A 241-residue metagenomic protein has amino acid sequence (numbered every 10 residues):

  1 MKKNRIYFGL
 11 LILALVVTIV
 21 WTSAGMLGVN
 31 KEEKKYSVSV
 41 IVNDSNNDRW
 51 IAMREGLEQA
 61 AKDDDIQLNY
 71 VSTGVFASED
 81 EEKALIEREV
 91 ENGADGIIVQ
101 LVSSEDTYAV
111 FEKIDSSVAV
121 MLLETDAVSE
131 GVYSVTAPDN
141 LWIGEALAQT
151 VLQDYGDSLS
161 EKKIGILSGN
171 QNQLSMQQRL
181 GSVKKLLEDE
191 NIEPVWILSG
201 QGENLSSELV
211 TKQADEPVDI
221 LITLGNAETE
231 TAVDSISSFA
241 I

Functional and structural regions predicted by a protein language model:
F8-S23: Hydrophobic membrane-insertion alpha-helices, especially the h-region of bacterial N-terminal signal peptides
M26-M53, Y70, Y133-S134, K162-N172: Short beta-strand segments enriched in small/hydrophobic residues
R49-I66, I143-T150, L174-I192, T231 (+1 more regions): Short, solvent-exposed amphipathic alpha-helices that sit in or adjacent to ligand/effector-binding or catalytic
N69-E91, V195-D215: Structural motif
A77-V120: Structured, soluble extracytoplasmic/luminal domains of envelope-associated proteins
I98-S116, G200-I241: Hydrophobic alpha-helical
D106-W142: Flexible loop/hinge segments that line or gate small-molecule binding clefts
T136-E161: Hydrophobic alpha-helical segments within soluble ligand-binding/sensing domains
